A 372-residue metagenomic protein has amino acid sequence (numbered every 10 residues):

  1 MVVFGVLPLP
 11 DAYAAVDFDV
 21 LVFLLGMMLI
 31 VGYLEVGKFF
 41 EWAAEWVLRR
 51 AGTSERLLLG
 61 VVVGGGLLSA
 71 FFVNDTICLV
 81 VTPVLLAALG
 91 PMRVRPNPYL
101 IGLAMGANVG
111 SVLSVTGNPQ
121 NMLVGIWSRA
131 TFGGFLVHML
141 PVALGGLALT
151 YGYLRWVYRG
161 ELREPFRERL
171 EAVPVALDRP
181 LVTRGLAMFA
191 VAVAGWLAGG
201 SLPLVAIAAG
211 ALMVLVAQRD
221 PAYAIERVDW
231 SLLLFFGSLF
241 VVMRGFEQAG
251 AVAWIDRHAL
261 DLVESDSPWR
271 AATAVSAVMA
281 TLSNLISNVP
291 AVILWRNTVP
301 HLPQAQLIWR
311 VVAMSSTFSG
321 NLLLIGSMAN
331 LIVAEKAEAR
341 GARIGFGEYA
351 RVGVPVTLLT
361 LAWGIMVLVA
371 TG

Functional and structural regions predicted by a protein language model:
M1-F4, L24-M27, G52-V62, L103-S114 (+4 more regions): Small-residue-rich segments of transmembrane alpha-helices in multi-pass membrane proteins, especially helix faces
M1-G5, D17-L29, V80, V182-V191 (+2 more regions): Hydrophobic mid-bilayer segments of alpha-helices in multi-pass membrane transport proteins, especially secondary
L9-V20, F132-V142, V175-P180, A194-A206 (+4 more regions): Interfacial loop-to-helix junctions that mark the boundaries of transmembrane helices in multi-pass membrane
P10-P96, W230-L232, F236-A305: Membrane-embedded alpha-helical segments and adjacent helix-loop junctions characteristic of multi-pass solute
E55-G60, G90-G102, T131-L140, W269 (+2 more regions): Membrane-interface alpha-helices at helix entry/exit sites of multi-pass transporters
S69-L79, P96-A130, T150-L154, M279-R296 (+2 more regions): Alpha-helical transmembrane segments and, especially, the helix-loop junctions at the ends of these helices
V94, G133-L177, A187, F318-G372: Juxtamembrane and boundary regions of transmembrane helices in multi-pass small-molecule transporters and channels
V115, P119, A190-G199, L239-H258 (+2 more regions): Hydrophobic alpha-helical transmembrane segments in multi-pass integral membrane proteins
